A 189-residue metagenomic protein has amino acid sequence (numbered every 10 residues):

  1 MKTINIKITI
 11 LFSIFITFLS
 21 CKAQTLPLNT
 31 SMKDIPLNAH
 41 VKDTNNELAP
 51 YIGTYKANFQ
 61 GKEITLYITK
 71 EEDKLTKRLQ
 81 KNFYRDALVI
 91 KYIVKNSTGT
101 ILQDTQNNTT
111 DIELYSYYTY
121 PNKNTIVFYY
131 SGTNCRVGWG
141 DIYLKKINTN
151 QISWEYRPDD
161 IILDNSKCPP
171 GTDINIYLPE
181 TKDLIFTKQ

Functional and structural regions predicted by a protein language model:
M1-G61, D73-A87, Y156-Q189: Amphipathic/hydrophobic helical signal segments and adjacent flexible N-terminal regions that mediate secretion
T65-D141, K145-I147, T172, I185 (+1 more regions): Central antiparallel beta-sheet cores of small beta-barrel/beta-sandwich binding domains
Y130-T133, T149, W154, D159: Solvent-exposed N-terminal domain segments of exported/luminal and surface proteins
K145-N148, L163-N165: Intrinsically disordered, low-complexity regions enriched in Pro/Ser/Thr/Gly and acidic residues
